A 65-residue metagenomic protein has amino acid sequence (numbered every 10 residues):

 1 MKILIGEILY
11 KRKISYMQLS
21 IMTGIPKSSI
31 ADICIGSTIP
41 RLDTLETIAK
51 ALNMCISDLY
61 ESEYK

Functional and structural regions predicted by a protein language model:
M1-I14: A short, Lys/Arg-rich alpha-helix, primarily the initiator
L9, S20, A49: The alpha-helix within a helix-turn-helix
Q18, S29, D58: Residues in the helix-turn-helix
I25-I39, S62: Recognition helix of helix-turn-helix/homeodomain-like DNA-binding domains that insert into the DNA major groove
L45-A49, L59-Y60: Hydrophobic micro-packing sites on short alpha-helices
N53-K65: Short C-terminal boundary/hinge segments that cap the last helix of small helical domains
